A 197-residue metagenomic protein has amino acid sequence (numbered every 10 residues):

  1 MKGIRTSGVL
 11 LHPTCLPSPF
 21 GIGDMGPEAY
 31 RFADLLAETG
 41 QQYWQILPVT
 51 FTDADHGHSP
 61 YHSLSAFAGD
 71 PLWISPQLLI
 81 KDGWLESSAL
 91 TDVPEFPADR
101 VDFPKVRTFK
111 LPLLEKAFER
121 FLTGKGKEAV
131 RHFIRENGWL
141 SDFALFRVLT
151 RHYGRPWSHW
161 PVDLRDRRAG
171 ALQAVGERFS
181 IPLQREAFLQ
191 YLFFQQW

Functional and structural regions predicted by a protein language model:
K2-W197: Acidic/aromatic-lined carbohydrate-recognition and catalytic surfaces of CAZymes acting on diverse glycans
